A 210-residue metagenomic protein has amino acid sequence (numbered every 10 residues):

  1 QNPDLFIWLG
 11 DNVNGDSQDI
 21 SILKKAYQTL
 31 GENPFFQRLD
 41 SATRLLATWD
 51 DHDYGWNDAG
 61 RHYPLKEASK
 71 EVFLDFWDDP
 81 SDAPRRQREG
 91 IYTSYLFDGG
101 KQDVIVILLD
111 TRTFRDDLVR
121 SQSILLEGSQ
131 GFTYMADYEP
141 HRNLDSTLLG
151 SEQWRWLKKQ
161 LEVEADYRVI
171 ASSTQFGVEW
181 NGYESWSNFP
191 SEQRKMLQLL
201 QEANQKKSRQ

Functional and structural regions predicted by a protein language model:
Q1-Q210: Long, structured stretches of catalytic cores involved in phosphate-ester chemistry, encompassing
